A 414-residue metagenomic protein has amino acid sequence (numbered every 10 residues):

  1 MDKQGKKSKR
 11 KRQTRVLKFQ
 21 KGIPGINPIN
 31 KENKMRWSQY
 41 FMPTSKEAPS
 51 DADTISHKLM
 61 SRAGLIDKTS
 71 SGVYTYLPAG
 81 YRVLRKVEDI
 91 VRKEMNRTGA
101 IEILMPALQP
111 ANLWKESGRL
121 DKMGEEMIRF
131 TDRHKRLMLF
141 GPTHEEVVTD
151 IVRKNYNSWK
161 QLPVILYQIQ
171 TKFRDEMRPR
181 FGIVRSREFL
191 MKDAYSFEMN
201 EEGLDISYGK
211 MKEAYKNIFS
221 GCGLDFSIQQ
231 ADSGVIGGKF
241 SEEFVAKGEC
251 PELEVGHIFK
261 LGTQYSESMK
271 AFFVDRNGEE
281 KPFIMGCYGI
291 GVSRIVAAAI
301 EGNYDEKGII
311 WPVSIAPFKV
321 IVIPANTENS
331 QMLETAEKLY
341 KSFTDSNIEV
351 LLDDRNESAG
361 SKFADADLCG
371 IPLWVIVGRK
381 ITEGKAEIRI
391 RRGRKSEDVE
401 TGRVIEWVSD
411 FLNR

Functional and structural regions predicted by a protein language model:
K7-I23, N27: Short, basic, low-complexity termini and linkers enriched in Ser/Thr/Gly/Pro that act as targeting/leader peptides
N27-R414: NTP/phosphate- and nucleic-acid-binding module
